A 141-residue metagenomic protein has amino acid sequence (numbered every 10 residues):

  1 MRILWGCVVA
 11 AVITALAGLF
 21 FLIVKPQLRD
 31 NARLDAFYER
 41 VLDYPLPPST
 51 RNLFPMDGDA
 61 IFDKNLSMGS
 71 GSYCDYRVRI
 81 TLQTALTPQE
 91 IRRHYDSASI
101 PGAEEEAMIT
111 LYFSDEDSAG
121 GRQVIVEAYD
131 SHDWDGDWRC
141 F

Functional and structural regions predicted by a protein language model:
M1-F141: An acidic-aromatic pocket/loop used at catalytic or ligand-binding sites
